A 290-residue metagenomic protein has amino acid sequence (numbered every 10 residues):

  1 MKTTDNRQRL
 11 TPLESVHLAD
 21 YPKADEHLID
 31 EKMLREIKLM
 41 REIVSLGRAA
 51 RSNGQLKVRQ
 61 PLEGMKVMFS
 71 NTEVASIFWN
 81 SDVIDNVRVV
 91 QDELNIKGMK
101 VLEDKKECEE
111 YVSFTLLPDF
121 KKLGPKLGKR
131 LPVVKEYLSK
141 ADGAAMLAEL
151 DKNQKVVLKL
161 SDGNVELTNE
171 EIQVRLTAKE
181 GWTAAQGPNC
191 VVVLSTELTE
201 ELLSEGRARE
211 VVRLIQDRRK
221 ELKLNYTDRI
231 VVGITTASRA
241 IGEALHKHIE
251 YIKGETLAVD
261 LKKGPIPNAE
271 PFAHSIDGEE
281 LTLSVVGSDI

Functional and structural regions predicted by a protein language model:
M1-I290: Feature 926 captures the class I aminoacyl-tRNA synthetase adenylation module centered on the KMSKS loop
